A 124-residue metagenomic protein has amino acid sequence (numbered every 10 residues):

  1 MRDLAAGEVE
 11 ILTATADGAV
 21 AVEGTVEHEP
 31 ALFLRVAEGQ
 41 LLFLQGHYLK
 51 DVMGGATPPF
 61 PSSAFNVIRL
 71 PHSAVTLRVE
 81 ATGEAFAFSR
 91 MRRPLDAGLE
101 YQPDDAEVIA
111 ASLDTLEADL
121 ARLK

Functional and structural regions predicted by a protein language model:
M1-E8: Transmembrane-cytosolic junction motif
V9-T115: Structured extramembrane domains adjacent to transmembrane segments
A121-K124: Long C-terminal interaction/binding lobes of large macromolecular proteins
